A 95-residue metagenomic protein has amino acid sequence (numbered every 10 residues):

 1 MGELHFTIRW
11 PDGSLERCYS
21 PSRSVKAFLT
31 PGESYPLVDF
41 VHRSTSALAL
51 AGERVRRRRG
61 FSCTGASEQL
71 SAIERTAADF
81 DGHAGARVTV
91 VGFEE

Functional and structural regions predicted by a protein language model:
M1-E95: Motif-centric detector for short Cys/His coordination patterns
